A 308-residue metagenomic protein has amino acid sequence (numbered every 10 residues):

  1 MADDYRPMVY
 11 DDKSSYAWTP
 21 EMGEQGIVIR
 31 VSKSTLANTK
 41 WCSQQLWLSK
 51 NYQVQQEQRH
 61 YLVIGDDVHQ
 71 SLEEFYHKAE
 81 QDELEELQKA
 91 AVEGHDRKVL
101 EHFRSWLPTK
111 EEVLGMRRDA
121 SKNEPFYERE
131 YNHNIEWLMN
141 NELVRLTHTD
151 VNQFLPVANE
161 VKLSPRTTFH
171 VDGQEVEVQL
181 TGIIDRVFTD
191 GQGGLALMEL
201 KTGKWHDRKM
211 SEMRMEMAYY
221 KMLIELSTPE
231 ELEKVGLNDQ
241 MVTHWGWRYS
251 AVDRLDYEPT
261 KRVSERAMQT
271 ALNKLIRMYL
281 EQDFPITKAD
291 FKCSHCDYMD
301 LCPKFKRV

Functional and structural regions predicted by a protein language model:
M1-V31, T167: Long, acidic, intrinsically disordered low-complexity segments
E21-V28, S43-Q56, G194-G203, L272-L280: Short amphipathic alpha-helical segments and their helix-coil junctions
I29, K33-D82, V92, L100 (+4 more regions): Nuclease catalytic cores
Q53-H60, R208, E230, F284: Short, polar/flexible loop-turn hinges at active-site or ligand-entry regions and domain interfaces
Q53-V54, F305-V308: Short cysteine/histidine-rich zinc-coordinating motifs and their immediately flanking basic loops
S71-V161: A non-catalytic, helix-rich entry segment at domain boundaries
F154-K274: Mg2+/Mn2+-dependent nuclease catalytic core
R262-D300, K304: Polybasic (Lys/Arg-rich)
